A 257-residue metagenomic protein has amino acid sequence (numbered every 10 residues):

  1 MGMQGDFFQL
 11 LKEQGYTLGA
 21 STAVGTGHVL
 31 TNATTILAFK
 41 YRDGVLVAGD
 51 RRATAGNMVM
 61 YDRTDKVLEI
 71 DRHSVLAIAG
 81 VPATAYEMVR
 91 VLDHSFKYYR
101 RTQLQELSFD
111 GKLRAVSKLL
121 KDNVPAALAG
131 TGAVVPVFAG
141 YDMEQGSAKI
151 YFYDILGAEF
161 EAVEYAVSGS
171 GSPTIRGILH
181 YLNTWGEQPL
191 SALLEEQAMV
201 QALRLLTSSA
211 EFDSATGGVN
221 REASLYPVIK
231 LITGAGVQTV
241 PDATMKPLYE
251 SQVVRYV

Functional and structural regions predicted by a protein language model:
M1-V257: Long, low-complexity N-terminal extensions
